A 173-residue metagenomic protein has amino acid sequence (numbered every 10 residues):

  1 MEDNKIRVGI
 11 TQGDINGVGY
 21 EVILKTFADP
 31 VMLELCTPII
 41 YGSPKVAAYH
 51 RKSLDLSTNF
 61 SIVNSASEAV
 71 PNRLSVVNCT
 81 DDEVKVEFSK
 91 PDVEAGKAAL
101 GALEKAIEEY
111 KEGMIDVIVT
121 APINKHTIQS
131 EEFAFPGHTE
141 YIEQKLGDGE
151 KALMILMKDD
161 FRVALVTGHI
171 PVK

Functional and structural regions predicted by a protein language model:
M1-H138: Contiguous, glycine/small-aliphatic-enriched amphipathic segments in soluble metabolic enzymes
A48, N64-E68, E104-K105, Q129-K173: Non-catalytic structural scaffold of enzyme domains
